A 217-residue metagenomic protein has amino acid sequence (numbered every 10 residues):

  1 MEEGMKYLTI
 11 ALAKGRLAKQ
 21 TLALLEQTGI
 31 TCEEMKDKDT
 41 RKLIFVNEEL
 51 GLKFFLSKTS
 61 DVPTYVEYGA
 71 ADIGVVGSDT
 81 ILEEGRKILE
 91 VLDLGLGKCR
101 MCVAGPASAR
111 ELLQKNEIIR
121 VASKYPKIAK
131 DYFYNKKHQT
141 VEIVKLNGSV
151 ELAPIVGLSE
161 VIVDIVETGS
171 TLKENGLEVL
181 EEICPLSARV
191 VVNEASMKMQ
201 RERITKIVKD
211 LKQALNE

Functional and structural regions predicted by a protein language model:
M1-E217: Domain-level signature for soluble enzymes in the chorismate/prephenate branch of the shikimate pathway
